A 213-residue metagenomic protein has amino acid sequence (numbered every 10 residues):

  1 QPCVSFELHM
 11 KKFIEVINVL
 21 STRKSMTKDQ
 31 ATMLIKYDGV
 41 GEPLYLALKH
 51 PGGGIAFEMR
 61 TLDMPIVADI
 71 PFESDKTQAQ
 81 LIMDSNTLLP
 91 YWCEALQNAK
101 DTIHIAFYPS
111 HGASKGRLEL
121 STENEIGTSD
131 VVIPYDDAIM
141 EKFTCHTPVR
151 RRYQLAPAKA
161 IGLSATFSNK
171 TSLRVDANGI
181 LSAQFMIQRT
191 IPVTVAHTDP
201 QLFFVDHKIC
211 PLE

Functional and structural regions predicted by a protein language model:
Q1-I55, T77-Y135, I139, T144-E213: DNA polymerase processivity clamps
G52-R60, P65: A short alpha->loop->secondary-structure connector
L62-N86: Acidic/Ser/Thr-rich, low-complexity mid-to-C-terminal regulatory regions of eukaryotic proteins
